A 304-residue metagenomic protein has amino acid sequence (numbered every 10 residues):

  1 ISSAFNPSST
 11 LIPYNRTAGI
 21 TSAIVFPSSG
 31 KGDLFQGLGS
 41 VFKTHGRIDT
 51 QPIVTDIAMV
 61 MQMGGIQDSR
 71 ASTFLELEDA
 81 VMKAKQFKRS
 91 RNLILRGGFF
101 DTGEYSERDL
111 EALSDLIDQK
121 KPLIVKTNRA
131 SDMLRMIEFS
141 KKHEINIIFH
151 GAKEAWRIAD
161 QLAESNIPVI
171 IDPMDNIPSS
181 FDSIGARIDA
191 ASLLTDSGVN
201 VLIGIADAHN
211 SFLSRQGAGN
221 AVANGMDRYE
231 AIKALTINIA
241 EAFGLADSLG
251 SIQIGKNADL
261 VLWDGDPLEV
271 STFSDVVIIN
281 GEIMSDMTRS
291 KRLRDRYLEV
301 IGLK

Functional and structural regions predicted by a protein language model:
I1-P13: Aromatic/His-enriched, Gly/Pro-containing loop or helix-boundary segments that lie immediately adjacent to catalytic
I1-S2, G103, N166-I171: Active-site gating loops and adjacent loop-to-helix segments of metal-dependent hydrolytic enzymes
L11-I147, F273: Polyanionic/metal-chelating signatures
Y105-S106, V125-R129, H150-K153, S179-R187: A general structural motif
A112, R157-I158, A190, G250: Short acidic active-site motifs
P122, K142, A163, P168 (+4 more regions): His/Asp/Glu-enriched, well-ordered alpha-helical/loop segment that forms or immediately abuts the divalent-metal
E154-E164: Active-site-adjacent beta->alpha loops and helix N-cap segments on the catalytic face of soluble alpha/beta enzymes
V276-K304: Extracellular/periplasmic ectodomains of large secreted or surface enzymes and adhesion receptors
